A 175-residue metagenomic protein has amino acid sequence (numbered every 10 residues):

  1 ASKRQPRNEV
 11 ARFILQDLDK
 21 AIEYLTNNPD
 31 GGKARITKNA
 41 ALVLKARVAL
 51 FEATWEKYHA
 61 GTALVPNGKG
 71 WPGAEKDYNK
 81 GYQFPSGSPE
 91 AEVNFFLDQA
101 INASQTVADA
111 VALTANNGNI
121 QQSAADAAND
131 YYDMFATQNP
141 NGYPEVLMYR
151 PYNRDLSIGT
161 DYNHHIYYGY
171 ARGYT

Functional and structural regions predicted by a protein language model:
A1: N-terminal cofactor/phosphate-binding cores enriched in small/glycine residues, especially glycine-rich loops such as
A11, K38-N39, A49-T175: An aromatic- and glycine-enriched ligand-binding surface/loop that stacks and positions planar moieties
Y24-A34, N116: Flexible helix-coil transition and linker loops at the boundaries of alpha-helical arrays
